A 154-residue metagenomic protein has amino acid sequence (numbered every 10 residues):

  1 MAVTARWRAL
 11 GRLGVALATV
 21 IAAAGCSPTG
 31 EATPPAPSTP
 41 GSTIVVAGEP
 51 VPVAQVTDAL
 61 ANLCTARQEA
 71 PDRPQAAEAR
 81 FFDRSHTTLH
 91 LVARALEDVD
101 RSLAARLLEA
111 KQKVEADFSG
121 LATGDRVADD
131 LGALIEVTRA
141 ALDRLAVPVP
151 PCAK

Functional and structural regions predicted by a protein language model:
A2-V15: Bacterial N-terminal signal peptides that target proteins for export
I21-G25: C-terminal motif of bacterial Sec signal peptides marking the signal peptidase cleavage site
C26-G30: Bacterial signal peptide processing site
P34-A76: Immediate post-signal-peptide N-terminus of mature secreted/exported proteins
I44, L60-Q68, H90-R94, K113-S119: Acidic/histidine-rich, surface-exposed loop or edge segments in extracytoplasmic proteins
E49-P52, N62-E69, F118-K154: C-terminal amphipathic alpha-helix
E78-D83, A104-E109, A128-E136: Short, charged, amphipathic alpha-helical segments
H86-A110: Short, solvent-exposed, charged loop/turn and helix-capping segments that join or cap alpha-helices on peripheral
